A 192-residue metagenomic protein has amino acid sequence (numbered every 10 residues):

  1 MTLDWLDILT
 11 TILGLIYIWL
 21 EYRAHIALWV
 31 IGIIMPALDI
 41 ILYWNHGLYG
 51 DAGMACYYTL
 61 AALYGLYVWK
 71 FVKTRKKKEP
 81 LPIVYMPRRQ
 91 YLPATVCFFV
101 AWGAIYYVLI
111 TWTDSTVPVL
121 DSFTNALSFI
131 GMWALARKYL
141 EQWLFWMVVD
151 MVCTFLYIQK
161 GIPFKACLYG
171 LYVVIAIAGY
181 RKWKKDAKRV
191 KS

Functional and structural regions predicted by a protein language model:
M1-A24, L28, M35, V72-K76 (+1 more regions): Polytopic alpha-helical membrane-helix bundles and their juxtamembrane interface segments in multi-pass membrane
I34-N45: N-terminal interaction modules that seed assembly of large macromolecular complexes
M35, G50-G53, V68, F164: Short, flexible micro-motifs
H46-A61: Alpha-helical transmembrane segments
Y58-R75: Membrane-water interface of transmembrane alpha-helices
